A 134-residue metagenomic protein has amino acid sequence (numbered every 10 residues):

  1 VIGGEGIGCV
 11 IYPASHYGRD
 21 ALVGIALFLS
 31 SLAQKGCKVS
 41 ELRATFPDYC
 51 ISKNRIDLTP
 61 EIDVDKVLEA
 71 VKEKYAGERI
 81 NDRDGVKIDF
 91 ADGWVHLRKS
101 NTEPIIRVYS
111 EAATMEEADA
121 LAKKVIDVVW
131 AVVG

Functional and structural regions predicted by a protein language model:
V1-G134: Phosphate-binding and adjacent anionic-ligand microenvironments
